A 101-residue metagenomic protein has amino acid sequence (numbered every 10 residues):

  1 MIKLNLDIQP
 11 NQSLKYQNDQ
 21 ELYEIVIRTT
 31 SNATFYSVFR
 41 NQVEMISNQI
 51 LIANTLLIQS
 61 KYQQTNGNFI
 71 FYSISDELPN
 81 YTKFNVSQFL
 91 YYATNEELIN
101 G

Functional and structural regions predicted by a protein language model:
M1-V26: Short, charged/polar N-terminal "headpieces" of proteins
I2, S13, E44, N54 (+2 more regions): Aromatic-residue detector
N18, I27-T29, A33-F35, Q88: Broad hydrophobic/π-residue packing in well-ordered secondary structure
Q20-E24, E44, E77, E96-E97: Glutamate identity and glutamate-enriched acidic tracts
L22, K61, F71, L90-Y91: Intrinsically disordered, low-complexity N-terminal regions enriched in serine/proline/glycine with scattered basic
S31-I74: Acidic, aromatic-enriched beta-alpha/helix-loop junctions
N66-G67, F71-F89: Surface-exposed molecular-recognition determinants
N85-G101: C-terminal charged interaction modules
